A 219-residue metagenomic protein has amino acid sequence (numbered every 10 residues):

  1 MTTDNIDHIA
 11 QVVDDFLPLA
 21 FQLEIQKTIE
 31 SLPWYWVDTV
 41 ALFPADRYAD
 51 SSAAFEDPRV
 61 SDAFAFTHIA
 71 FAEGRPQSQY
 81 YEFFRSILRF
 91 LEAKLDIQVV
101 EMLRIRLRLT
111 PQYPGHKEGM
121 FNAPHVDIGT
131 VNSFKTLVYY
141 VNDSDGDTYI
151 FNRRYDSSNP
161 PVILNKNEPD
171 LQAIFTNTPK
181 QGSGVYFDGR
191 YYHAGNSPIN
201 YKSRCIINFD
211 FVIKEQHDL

Functional and structural regions predicted by a protein language model:
T2-Q98: Non-heme Fe(II)/2-oxoglutarate
Q77, Y81-L219: Catalytic core of non-heme Fe(II) oxygenases with the double-stranded beta-helix
